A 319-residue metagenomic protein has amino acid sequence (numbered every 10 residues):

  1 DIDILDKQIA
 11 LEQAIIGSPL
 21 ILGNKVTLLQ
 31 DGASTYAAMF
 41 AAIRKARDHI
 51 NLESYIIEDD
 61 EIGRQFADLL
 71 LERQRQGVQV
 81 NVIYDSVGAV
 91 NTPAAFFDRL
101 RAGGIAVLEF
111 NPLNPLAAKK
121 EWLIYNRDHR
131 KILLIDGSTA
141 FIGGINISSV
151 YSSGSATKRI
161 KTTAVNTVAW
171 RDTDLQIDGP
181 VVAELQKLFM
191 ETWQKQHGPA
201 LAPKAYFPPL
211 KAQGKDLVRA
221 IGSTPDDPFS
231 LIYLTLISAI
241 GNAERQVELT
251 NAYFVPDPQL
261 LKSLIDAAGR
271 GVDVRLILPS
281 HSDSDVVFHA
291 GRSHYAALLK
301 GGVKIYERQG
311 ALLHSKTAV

Functional and structural regions predicted by a protein language model:
D1-L234, S238, N242, D266 (+4 more regions): N-terminal localization/anchoring segments of enzymes in phospholipid and broader phosphate metabolism
Y55, D85, A252-Y253, V287: Glycine- and other small-residue-rich loops at beta-strand/loop junctions that grip anionic moieties
N91, N251-F254, E307: Residues at alpha-helix boundaries and short interhelical turns
A243, A252-R275, P279-S284: Helical hairpin unit composed of two closely spaced alpha helices linked by a short loop
G271-D273, S280, S284-V319: C-terminal structural cap/anchor segments
